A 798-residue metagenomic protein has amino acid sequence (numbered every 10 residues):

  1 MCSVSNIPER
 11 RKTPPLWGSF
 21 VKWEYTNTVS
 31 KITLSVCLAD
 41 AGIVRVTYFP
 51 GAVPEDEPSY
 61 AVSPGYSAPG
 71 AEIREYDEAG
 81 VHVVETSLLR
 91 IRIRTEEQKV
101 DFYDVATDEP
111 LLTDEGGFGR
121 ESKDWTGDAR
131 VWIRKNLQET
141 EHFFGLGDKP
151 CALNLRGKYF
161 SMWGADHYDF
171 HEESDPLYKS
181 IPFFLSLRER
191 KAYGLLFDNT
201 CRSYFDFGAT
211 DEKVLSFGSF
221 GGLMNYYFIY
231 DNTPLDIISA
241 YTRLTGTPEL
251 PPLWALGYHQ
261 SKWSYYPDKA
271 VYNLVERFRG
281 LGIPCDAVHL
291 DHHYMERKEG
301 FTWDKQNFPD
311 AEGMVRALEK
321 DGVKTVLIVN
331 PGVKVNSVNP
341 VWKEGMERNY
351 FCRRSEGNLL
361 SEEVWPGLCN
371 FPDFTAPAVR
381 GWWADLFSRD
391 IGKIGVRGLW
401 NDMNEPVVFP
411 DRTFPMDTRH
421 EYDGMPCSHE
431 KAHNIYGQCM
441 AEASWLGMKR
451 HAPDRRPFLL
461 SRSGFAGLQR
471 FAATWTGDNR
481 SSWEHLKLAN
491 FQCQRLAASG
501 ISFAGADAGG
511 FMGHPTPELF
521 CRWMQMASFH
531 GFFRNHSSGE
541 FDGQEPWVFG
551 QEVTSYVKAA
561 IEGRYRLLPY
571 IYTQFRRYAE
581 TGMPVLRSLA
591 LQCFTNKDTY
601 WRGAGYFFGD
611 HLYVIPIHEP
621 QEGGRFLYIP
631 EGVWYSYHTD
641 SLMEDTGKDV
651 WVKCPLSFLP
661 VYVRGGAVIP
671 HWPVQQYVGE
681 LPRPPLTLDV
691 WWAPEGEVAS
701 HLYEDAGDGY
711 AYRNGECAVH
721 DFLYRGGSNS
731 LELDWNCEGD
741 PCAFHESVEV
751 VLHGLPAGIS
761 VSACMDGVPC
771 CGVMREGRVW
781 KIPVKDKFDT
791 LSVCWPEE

Functional and structural regions predicted by a protein language model:
M1-W254, S261-W263, D268-E276, A287 (+11 more regions): N-terminal accessory segment at the very beginning of proteins
S5-P8, T107-L659, V663-R664: Catalytic-domain carbohydrate-binding cleft regions of carbohydrate-active enzymes
